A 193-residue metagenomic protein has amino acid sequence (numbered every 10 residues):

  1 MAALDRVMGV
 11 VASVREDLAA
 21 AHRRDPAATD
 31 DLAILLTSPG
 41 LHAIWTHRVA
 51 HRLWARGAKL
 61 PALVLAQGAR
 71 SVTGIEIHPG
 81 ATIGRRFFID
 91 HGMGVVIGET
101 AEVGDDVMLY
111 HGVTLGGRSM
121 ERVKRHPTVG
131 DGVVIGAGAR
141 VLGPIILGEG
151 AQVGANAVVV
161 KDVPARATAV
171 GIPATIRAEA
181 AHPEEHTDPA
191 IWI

Functional and structural regions predicted by a protein language model:
M1-T73, P183-I193: Terminal amphipathic alpha-helical/low-complexity segments used for targeting or macromolecular assembly
P39-G40, W45-R48, A81, F87 (+3 more regions): Solvent-exposed, flexible loop/coil residues
L41, G57, E99, E121-R125: Short, well-structured alpha-helical patches and their helix-loop capping segments that border functional surfaces
T73, H78-P79, G84-R85, D90-E99 (+10 more regions): Left-handed beta-helix
R122-H126, E149, A178, P183-E185: Conserved phosphate- and dinucleotide-binding cores of soluble alpha/beta proteins, encompassing both enzyme active
K124, V133, H182, I191-W192: Charged/polar interaction segments and conserved charged motifs
A167, I172-D188: Conserved beta-strand-loop-alpha-helix hinge in the C-terminal portion of ABC ATPase nucleotide-binding domains
